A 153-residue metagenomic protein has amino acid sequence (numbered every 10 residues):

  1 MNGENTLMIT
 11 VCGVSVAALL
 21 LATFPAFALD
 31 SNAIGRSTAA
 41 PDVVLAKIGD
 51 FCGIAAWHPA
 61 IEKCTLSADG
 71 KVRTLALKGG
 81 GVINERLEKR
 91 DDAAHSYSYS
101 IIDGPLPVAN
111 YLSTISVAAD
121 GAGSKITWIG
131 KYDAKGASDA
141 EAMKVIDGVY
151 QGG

Functional and structural regions predicted by a protein language model:
N2-V14: Bacterial N-terminal signal peptides that target proteins for export
G13-T23: Bacterial N-terminal signal peptides
F24-L66: Hydrophobic ligand-binding cavity/cleft-lining segments
S31-A33, A60-E62, K71, I83 (+1 more regions): Residue-level marker for the onset of beta-strands and adjacent loop->beta junctions in well-ordered domains
P41, L45-F51, H58, N84 (+4 more regions): Extracytoplasmic/secreted envelope proteins and their assembly/folding machinery, especially bacterial periplasmic
V44-I48, I54, R73, L87 (+2 more regions): Hydrophobic pocket/interface hotspot
L66-S67, A76-G123, K131-D133: Hydrophobic-ligand binding "helix-grip"
K125-T127, K131-G153: A conserved amphipathic terminal alpha-helix motif
